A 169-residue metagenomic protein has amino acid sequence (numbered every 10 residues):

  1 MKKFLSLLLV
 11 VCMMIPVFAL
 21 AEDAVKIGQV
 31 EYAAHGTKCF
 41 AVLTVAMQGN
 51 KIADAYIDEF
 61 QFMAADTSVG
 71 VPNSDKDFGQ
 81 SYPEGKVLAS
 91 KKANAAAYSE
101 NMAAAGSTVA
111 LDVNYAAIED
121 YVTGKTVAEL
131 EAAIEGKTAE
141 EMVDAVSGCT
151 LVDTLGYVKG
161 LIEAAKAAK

Functional and structural regions predicted by a protein language model:
K2-A21: Sec-dependent N-terminal signal peptides of Gram-positive bacterial secreted proteins and lipoproteins
A24-K169: Active-site- and interface-proximal helix/loop "cap" or "latch" segments in soluble metabolic and energy-transducing
